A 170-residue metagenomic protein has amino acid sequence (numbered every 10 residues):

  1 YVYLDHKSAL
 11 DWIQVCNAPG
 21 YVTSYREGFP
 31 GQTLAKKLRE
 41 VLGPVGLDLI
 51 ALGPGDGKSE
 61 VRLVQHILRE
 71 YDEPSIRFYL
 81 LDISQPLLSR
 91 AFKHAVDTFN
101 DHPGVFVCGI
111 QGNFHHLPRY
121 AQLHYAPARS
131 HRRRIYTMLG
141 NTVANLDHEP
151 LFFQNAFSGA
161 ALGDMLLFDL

Functional and structural regions predicted by a protein language model:
Y1-I50, G57-I110, H116-R133: Rossmann-like AdoMet
G55, N141-A144: Short glycine-rich anion-binding loops that position phosphate/pyrophosphate groups of nucleotides and phosphorylated
L68, V96, D147, F157 (+1 more regions): Hydrophobic/aromatic-lined pockets within catalytic cores
I76-F78, F157, M165: A conserved short beta-strand
G104-V105, L151, M165: Secondary-structure boundary/capping residues
R119, A144-S158: A short, conserved alpha-helix within the catalytic core of class I
T137-M138: A conserved beta-strand element that flanks and buttresses the S-adenosyl-L-methionine
A160-L170: Conserved beta-strand signature within the Rossmann-like core of class I S-adenosyl-L-methionine
